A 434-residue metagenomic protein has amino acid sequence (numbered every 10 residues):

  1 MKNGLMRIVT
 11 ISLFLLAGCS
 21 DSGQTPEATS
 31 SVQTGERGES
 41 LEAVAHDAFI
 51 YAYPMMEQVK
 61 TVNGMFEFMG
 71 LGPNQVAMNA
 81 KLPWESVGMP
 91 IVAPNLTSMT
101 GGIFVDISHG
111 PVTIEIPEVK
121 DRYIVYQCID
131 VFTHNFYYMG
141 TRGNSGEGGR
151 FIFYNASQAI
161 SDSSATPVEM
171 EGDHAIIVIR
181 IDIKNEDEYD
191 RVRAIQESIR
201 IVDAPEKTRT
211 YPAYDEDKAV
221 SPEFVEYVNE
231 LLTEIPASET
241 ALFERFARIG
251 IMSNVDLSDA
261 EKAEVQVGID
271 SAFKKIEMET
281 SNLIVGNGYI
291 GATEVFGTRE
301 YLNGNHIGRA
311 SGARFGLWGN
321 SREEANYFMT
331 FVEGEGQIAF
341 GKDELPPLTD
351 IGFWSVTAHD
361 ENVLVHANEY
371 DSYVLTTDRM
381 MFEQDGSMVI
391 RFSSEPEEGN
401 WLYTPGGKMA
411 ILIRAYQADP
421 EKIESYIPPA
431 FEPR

Functional and structural regions predicted by a protein language model:
K2-N3, E27: Intrinsically disordered, low-complexity polyampholyte segments enriched for Lys and acidic residues
N3-I11: Sec-dependent signal peptide recognition, specifically the positively charged N-region followed immediately by
I11-L13, K60: N-terminal processing/targeting junctions
L15-G18: C-terminal motif of bacterial Sec signal peptides marking the signal peptidase cleavage site
S20-S22: Bacterial signal peptide processing site
P26-R434: A compositional/structural signature for long, glycine/proline-rich flexible linkers and loops on extracytoplasmic
